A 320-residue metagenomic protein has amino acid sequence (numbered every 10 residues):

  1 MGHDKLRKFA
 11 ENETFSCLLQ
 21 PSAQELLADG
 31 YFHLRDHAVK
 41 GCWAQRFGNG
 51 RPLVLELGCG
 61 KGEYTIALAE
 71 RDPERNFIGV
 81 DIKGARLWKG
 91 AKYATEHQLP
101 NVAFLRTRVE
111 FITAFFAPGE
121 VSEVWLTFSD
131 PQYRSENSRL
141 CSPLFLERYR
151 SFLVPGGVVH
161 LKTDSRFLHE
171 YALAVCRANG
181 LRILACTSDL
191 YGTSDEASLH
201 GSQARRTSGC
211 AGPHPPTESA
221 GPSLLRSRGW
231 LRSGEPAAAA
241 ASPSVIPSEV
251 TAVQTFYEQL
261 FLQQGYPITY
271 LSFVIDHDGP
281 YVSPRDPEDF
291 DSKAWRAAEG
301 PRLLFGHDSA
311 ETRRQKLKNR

Functional and structural regions predicted by a protein language model:
M1-G50, T187-R320: SAM/dcSAM-binding transferase cores
G58-G62: Class I SAM-dependent methyltransferase "Motif I" SAM/SAH-binding loop
K83: Conserved SAM/SAH-binding beta-strand->alpha-helix loop
A91-P118: S-adenosyl-L-methionine
F115-E123, F128: A short acidic, Gly/Pro-enriched loop at the edge of an enzyme's catalytic core that lines a small-molecule cofactor
C141-P155: A short glycine-rich, Lys/Arg-flanked "PGG" loop and its adjoining helix->strand segment in the class I
G156-T163: Conserved beta-strand signature within the Rossmann-like core of class I S-adenosyl-L-methionine
